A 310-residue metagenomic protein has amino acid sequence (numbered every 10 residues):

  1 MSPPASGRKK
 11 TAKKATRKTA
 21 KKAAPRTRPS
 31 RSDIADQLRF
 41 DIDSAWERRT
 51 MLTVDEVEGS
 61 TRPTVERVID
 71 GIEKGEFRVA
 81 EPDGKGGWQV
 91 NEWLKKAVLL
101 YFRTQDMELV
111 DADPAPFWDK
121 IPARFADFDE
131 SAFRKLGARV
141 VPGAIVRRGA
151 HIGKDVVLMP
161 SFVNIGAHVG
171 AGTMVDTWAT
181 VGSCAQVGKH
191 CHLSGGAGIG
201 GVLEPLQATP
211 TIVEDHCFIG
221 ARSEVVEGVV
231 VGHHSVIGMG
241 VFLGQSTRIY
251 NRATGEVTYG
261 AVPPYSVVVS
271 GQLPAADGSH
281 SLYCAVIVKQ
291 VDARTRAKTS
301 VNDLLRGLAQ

Functional and structural regions predicted by a protein language model:
S2-G137, Y265, G271-Q310: Terminal amphipathic alpha-helical/low-complexity segments used for targeting or macromolecular assembly
R134, A138-A276, I287: Structural signal for interior beta-strand "rungs" in well-ordered beta-sheet cores of soluble enzyme domains
